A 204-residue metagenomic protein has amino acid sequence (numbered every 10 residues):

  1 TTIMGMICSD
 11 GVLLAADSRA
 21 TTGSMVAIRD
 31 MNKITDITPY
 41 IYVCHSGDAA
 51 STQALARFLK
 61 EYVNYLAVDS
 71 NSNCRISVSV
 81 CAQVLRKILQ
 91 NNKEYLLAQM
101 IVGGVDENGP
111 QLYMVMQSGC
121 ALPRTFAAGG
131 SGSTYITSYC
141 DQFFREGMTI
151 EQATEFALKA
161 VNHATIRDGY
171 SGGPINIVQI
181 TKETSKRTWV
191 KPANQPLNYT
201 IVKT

Functional and structural regions predicted by a protein language model:
T1-T204: Long, low-complexity N-terminal extensions
